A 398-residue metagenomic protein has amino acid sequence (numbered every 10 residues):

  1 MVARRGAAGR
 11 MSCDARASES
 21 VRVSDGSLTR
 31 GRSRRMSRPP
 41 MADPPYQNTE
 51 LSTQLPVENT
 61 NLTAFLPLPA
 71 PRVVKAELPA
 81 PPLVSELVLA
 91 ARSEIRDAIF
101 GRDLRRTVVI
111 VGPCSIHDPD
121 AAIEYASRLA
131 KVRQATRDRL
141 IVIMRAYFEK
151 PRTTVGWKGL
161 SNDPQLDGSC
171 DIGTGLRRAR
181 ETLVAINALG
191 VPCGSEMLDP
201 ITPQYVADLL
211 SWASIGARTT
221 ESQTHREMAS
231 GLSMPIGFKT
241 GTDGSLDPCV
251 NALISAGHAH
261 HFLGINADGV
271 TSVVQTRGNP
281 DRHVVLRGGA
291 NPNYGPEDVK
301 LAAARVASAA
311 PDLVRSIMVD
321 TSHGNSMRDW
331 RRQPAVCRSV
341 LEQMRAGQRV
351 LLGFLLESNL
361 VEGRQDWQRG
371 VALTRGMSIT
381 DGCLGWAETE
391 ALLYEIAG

Functional and structural regions predicted by a protein language model:
S18, V23-L28: Intrinsically disordered, low-complexity segments enriched in serine/proline and basic residues
Y46-T107: N-terminal amphipathic alpha-helix/helix-capping segment at the start of soluble metabolic enzymes
Q54, A126, R139-L301, H323-R328 (+5 more regions): Active-site-facing alpha/beta catalytic cores
V108-A121, D381: Conserved phosphate/anionic-ligand binding catalytic regions in large, soluble enzymes, centered on
G112, V319, G385: Conserved, mostly hydrophobic/aromatic
N359-A397: Internal helix-turn-beta structural module
